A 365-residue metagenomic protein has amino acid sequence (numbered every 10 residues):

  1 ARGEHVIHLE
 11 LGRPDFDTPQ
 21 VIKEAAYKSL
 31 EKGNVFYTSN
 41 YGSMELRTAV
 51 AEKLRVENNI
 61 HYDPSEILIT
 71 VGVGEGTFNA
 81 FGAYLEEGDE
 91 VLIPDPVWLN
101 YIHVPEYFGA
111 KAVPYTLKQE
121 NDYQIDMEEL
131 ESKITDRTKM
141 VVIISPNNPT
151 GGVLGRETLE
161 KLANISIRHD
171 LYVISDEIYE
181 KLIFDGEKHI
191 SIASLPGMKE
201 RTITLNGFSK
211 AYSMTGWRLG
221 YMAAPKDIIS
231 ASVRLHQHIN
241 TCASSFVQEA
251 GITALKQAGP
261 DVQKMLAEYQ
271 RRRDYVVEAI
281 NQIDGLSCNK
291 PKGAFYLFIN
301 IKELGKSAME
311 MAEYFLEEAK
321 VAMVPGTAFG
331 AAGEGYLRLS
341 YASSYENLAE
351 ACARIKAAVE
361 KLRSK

Functional and structural regions predicted by a protein language model:
A1-I7, R13-D17, V21-S29, I60-K365: PLP-dependent class I/II
H5-L9, F36-S39: Short N-terminal amphipathic alpha-helices
Y27-V35, R55: Generic short alpha-helical segment signal, independent of protein family or function, capturing local helix propensity
Y37-T70: Conserved N-terminal alpha-helix of the aminotransferase class I/II PLP-enzyme fold
